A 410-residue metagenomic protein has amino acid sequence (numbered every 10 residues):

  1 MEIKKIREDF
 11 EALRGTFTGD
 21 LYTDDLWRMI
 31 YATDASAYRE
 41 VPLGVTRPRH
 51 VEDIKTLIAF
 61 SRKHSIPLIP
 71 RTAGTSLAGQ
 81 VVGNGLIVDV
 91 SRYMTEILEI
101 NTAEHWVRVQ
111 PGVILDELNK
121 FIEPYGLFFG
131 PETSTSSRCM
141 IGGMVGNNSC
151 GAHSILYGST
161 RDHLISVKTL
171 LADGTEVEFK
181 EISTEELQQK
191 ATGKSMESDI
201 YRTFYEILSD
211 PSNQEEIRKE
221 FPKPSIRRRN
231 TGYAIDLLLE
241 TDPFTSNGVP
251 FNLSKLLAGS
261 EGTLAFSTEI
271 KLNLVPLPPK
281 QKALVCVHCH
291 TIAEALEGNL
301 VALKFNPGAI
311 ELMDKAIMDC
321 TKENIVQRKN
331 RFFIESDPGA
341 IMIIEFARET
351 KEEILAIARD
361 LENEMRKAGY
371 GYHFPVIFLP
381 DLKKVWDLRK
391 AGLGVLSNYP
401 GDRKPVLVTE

Functional and structural regions predicted by a protein language model:
M1-K63, A73-H105, S134, T263-K282 (+2 more regions): N-terminal flexible segment immediately upstream of the FAD-binding catalytic core in FAD-dependent oxidoreductases
I6-R7, I54, L115, N119 (+4 more regions): Generic non-transmembrane alpha-helix signal with a bias for helix starts/N-cap capping motifs
E8-G19, T56, F60-H64, F121 (+2 more regions): Generic non-transmembrane alpha-helical segments
L13, S36-L68, L86, V90-T135 (+4 more regions): N-terminal glycine-rich flavin-associated loop
L21, Y31, L77, I97 (+5 more regions): Short clusters of hydrophobic/aromatic residues that line enzyme substrate/ligand-binding pockets
S36, M144-G146, S154-Y157, L164-G394: C-terminal substrate-binding/cap subdomain adjacent to the FAD-binding core in PCMH-type and related FAD-linked
L68-R71, I310: ATP-grasp fold ATP-binding core
C139-G142: Internal, active-site/partner-interface "lid" segment
